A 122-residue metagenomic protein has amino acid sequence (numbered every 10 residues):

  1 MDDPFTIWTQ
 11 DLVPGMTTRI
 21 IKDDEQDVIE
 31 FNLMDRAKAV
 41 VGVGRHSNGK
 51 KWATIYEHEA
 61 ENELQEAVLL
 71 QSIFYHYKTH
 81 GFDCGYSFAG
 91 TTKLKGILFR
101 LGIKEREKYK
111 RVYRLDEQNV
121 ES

Functional and structural regions predicted by a protein language model:
M1-D24, V28-E30, S122: Short amphipathic alpha-helix that is part of the acyltransferase structural core
T9-L12, I73-K78, L98: Hydrophobic, Leu/Ile/Phe/Ala-enriched alpha-helical segments that form helix-helix packing faces
M16-I20, A39-V43, K104: Assembly/interface hotspot detector across virion components, adhesins/toxins, and nucleic-acid enzymes
D23-L64: Conserved donor-binding loop and adjoining core beta-sheet/short helix segment in diverse acyl/aminoacyl transferases
N62-H76: Conserved acetyl-CoA-binding loop-helix of GNAT-fold acetyltransferases
K78-G90: Conserved GNAT acetyl-CoA-binding A-motif
G90-K108: Conserved active-site alpha-helix within GNAT-family acetyltransferase domains
Y109-S122: C-terminal "cap" of GNAT-fold acetyltransferases
